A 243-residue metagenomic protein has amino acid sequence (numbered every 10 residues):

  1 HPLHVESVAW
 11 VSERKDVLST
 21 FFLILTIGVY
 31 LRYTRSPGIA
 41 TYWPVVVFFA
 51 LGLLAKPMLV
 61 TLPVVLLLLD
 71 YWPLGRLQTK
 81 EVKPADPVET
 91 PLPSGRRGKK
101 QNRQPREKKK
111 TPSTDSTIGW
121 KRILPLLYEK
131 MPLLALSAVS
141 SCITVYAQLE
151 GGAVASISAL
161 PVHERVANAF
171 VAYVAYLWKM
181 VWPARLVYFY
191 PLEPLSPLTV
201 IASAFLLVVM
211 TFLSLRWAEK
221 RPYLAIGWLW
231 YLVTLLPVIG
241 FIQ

Functional and structural regions predicted by a protein language model:
H1-Q243: Polytopic membrane enzymes that build or remodel cell-surface glycoconjugates and lipids
